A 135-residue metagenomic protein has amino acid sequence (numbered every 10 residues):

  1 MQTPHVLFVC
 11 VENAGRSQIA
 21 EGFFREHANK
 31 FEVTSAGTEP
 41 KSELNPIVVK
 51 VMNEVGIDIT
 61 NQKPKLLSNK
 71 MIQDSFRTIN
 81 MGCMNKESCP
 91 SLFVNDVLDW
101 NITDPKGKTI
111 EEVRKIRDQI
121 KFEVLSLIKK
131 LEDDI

Functional and structural regions predicted by a protein language model:
M1, F8, A14, Q73 (+2 more regions): N-terminal/domain-start segments enriched in small and hydrophobic, helix-friendly residues, covering either
M1-N69: Conserved active-site segments centered on acidic
A28-E32, D74, L92-D96: Short glycine/proline-enriched coil/turn segments at helix->beta-strand junctions
S35, N80, L98-N101: Structural signal for conserved beta-strand scaffold positions within catalytic alpha/beta enzyme cores
P46, Q73, E111-R114: Generic alpha-helical secondary structure signal
K50, T78-I79, P105, E123: Alpha-helix boundary/capping detector
P64, K70-F93: Mid-chain, well-packed structural core segment of small domains
K86-I135: Phosphate-binding/catalytic loops
